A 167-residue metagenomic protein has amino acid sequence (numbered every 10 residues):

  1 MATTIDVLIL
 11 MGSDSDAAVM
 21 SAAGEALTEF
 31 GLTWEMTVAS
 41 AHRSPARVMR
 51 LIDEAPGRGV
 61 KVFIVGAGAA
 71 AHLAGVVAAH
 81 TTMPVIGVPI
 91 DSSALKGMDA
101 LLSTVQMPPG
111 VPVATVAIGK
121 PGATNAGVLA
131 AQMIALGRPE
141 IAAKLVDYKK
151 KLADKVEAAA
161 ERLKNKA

Functional and structural regions predicted by a protein language model:
A2-R43: Glycine-rich phosphate/diphosphate-binding loop of Rossmann-like nucleotide-binding domains
I5, M11-A18, A22, M98-A167: C-terminal binding/interaction regions
D6-M11, E35-T37, F63-V65, I86 (+1 more regions): Short glycine-rich or small-residue beta-strand-to-loop segments that form or flank ligand, phosphate, metal/Fe-S
D16-M20, S44-V48, A67-V76, L95-M98 (+1 more regions): Short glycine/serine/threonine-rich phosphate/pyrophosphate-binding segments that cradle anionic phosphate groups
A23-E29, D53, H80-T82, A131-Q132: Short, solvent-exposed amphipathic alpha-helical segments in soluble enzyme and RNA/protein-processing domains
M36-G57: N-terminal beta-loop-helix "entrance" segment that forms/cooperates in small-molecule cofactor or anionic ligand
L51-S93: Glycine-rich phosphate-binding loop
